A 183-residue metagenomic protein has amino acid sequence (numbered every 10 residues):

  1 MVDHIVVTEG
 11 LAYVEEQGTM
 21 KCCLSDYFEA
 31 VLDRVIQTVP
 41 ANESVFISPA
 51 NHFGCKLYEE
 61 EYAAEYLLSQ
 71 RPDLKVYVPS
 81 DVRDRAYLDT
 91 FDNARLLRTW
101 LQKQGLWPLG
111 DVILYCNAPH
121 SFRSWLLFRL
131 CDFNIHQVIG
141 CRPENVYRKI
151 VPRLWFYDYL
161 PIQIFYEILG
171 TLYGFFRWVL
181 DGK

Functional and structural regions predicted by a protein language model:
M1-W155: A structural signal for short, hydrophobic/glycine-enriched beta-strand patches
R153-K183: A transmembrane-helix-recognition feature enriched in membrane-embedded lipid enzymes and envelope glyco-/phospholipid
